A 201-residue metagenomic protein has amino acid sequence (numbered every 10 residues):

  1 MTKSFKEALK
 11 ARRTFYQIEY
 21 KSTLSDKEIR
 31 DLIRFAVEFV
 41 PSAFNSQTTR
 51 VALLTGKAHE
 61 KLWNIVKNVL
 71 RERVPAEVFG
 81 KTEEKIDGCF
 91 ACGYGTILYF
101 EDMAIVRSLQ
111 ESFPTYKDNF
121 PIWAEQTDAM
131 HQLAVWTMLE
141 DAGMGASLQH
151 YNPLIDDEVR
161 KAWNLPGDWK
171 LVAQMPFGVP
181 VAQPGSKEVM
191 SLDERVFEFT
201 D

Functional and structural regions predicted by a protein language model:
M1-G95, F199-D201: N-terminal amphipathic, basic helical "cap/leader" segment at the start of enzyme domains
S4-A11, F15-Y16, L171-D201: C-terminal helix-cap and adjacent tail motif
V37, M103, F113-K161: Small-aliphatic-rich amphipathic alpha-helix that forms the alpha element of a beta-alpha
L53-T55, E101, V179: A general secondary-structure junction signal
K67-N68, Q110-N119, V189-M190: Short, surface-exposed, charged loop/turn segments at secondary-structure junctions
E72-V74, D87-G88, A162-K187: A glycine-rich helix N-cap at a beta->alpha junction
G93-T96, A142, A173: Generic beta-strand structural signal
L98-R107: Short, solvent-exposed beta-strand-terminating loops
